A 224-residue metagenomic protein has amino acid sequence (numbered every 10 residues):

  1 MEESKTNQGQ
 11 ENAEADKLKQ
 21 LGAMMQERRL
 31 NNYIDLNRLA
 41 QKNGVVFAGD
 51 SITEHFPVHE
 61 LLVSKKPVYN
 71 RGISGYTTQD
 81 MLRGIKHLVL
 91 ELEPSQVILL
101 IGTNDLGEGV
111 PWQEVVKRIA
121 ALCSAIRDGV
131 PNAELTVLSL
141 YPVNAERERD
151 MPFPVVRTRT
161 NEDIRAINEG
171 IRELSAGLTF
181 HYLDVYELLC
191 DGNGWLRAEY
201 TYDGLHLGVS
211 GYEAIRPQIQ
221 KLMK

Functional and structural regions predicted by a protein language model:
M1-A48, T53, P57-S64, A176 (+2 more regions): N-terminal secretory targeting modules
F47, V68-N70, Y182: Conserved beta-strand scaffold positions in the cores of enzyme catalytic domains, especially in NTP/NDP-utilizing
S51, I73, T103-N104: Active-site metal-binding loops of divalent metal-dependent hydrolases
E54-P57, T78-Q79, D105-E108: Short active-site-adjacent helix-start/loop capping segments
S64-K66, R83-K224: Alpha-helical cap/lid subdomain in secreted, periplasmic, or secretory-pathway luminal O-acyl-processing enzymes
P67-Q79: A short beta-strand-loop structural module common to alpha/beta enzyme folds
